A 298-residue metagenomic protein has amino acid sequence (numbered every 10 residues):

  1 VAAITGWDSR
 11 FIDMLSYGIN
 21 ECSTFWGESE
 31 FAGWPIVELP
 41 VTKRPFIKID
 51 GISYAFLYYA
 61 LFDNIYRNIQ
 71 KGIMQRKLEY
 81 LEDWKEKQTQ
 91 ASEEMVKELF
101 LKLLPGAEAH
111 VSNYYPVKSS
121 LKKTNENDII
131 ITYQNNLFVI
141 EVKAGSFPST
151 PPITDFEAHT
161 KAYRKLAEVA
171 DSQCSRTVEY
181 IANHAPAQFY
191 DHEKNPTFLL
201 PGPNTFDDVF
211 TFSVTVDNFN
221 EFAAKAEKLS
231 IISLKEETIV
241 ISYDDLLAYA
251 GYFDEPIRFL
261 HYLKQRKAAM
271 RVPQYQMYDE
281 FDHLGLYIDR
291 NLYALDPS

Functional and structural regions predicted by a protein language model:
V1-L103, N220, A224-S298: Interfaces and regulatory segments of ATP-dependent nucleotide/adenylate/phosphodiester-chemistry enzymes
T89, E93, K122-K123, Y133 (+3 more regions): Active-site-proximal structural scaffolding
L103-K123: A short acidic/basic microdomain associated with nuclease active sites
P116-N125, S146-S149, N218-F222: Flexible loop/turn segments at secondary-structure boundaries
D128: Cell-envelope/extracellular polymer assembly enzymes that use nucleotide-activated donors
I131-V139, K143-S149: Active-site beta-strand-loop-beta-strand hairpin of nuclease catalytic cores that positions key catalytic residues
A144-L199, F206: Catalytic cores of nucleic-acid endonucleases
N183-E236, V240-L246, F253: C-terminal catalytic or substrate-handling cores of phosphate/nucleotide- and metal-cofactor-dependent proteins acting
